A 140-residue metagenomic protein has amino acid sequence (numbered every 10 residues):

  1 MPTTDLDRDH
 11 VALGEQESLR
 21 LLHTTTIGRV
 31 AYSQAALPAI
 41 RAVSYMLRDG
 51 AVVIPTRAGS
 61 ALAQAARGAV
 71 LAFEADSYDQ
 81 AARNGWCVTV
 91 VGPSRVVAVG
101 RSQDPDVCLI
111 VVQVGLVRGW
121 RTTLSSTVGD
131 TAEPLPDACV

Functional and structural regions predicted by a protein language model:
M1-D9, R83-G85, V99-V140: C-terminal edge-of-domain segments
T4-R29: Short, basic/aromatic recognition patches
L13-E15, P55-A58: Charged, amphipathic alpha-helical segments
H23-T25, L37-P38, C87, D104-P105: Short solvent-exposed loop/turn micro-motifs enriched in small/polar/acidic residues
T25-R57: Short beta-strand segments
S44-R48, P93-V96, S126: A short, sequence-level motif marking secondary-structure junctions
R48-G50, A61-Q64, V128-G129: A short local loop/turn or secondary-structure capping micro-motif enriched for an aromatic residue
A58-I110, V114-V117: Short, structured beta-strand-loop surface elements
